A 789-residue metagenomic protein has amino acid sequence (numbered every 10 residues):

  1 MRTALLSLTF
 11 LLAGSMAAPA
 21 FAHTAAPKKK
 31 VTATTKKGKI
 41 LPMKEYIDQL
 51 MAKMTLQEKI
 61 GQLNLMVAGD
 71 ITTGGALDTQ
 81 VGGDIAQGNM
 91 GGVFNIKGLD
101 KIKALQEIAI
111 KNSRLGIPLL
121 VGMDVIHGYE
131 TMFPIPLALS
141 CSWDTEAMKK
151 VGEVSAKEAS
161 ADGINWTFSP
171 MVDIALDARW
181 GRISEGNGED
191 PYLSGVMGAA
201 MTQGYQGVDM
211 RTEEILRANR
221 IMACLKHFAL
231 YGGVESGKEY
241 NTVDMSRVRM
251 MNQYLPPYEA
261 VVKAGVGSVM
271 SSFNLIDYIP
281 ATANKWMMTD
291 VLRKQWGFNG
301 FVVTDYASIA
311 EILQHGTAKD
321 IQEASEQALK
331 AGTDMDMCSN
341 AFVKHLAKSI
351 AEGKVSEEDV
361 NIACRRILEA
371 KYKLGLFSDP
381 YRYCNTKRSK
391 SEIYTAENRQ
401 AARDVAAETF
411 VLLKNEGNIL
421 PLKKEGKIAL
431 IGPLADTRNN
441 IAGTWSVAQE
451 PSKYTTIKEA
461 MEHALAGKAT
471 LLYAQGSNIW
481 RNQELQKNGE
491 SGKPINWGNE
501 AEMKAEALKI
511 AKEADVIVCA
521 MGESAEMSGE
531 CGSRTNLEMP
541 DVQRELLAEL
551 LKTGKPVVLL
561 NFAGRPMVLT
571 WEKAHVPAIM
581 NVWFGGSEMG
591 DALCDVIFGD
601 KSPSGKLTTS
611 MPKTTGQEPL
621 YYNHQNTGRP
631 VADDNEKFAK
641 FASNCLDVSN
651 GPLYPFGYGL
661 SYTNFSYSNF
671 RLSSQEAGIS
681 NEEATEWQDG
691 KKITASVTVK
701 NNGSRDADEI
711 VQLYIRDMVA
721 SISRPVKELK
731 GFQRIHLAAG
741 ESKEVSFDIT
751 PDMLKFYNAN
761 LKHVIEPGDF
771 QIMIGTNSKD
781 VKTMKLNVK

Functional and structural regions predicted by a protein language model:
M1-L5: Positively charged n-region of N-terminal signal peptides that target proteins for export
S7-S15: Bacterial N-terminal signal peptides
A18-K755, P767-S778, M784, K789: Glycoside hydrolase catalytic-domain context in secreted enzymes
N758-N760: Flexible, membrane-facing loop/turn or short amphipathic-helix motifs that contact lipid bilayers or gate lipid-binding
H763-I765: Surface-exposed, short loops/turns at beta-strand junctions within beta-sandwich domains
